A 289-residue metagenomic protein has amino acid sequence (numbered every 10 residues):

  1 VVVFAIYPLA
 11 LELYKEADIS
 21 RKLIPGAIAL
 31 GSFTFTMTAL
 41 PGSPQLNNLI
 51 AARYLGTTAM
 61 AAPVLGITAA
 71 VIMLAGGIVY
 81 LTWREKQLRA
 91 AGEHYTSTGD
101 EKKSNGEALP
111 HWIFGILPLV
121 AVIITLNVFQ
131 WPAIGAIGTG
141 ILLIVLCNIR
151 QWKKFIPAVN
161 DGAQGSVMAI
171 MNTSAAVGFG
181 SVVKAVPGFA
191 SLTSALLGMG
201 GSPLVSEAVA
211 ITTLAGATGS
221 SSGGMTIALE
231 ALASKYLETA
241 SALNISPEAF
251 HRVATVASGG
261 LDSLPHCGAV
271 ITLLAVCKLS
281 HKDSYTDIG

Functional and structural regions predicted by a protein language model:
V1-A5, T36-P44, W131-P132, M168 (+3 more regions): Short helix-coil transition sites and intra-membrane helix breaks within transmembrane domains of multi-pass
V1-L11, S174-A176, M199-E238, A242-L243: Hydrophobic alpha-helical transmembrane segments of multi-pass integral membrane proteins, predominantly secondary
V2-L13, G42-Y54, G223-E238, C267-L279: Re-entrant/interfacial helical elements at transmembrane boundaries that shape and gate the permeation pathway
A17-T36, A62-I67, V71, P203-G216 (+1 more regions): Alpha-helical transmembrane segments of multi-pass membrane proteins
S32-T36, T98-K102, G165-G178, L232-A240: Small-residue-rich segments of transmembrane alpha-helices in multi-pass membrane proteins, especially helix faces
Y54, V64-A158, T272, V276-C277: Long, contiguous bundles of hydrophobic transmembrane helices that form the permeation core of multi-pass
V128-G135, L142-A190, L204, T213: Core transmembrane alpha-helical segments of multi-pass membrane transporters/permeases
A163, L273-G289: Interfacial loop-to-transmembrane junctions
